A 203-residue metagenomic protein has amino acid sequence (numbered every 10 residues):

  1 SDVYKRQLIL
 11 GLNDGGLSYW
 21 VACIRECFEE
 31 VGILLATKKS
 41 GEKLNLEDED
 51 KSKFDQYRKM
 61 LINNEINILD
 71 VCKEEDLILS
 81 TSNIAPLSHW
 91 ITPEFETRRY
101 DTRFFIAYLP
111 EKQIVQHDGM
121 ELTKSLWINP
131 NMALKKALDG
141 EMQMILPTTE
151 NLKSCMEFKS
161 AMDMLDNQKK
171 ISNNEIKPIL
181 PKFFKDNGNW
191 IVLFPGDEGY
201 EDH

Functional and structural regions predicted by a protein language model:
V3-Y4: Short, small-residue-biased leader/transition segments that mark boundaries at the very start of proteins
C27: Hydrophobic alpha-helical positions that pack around
V31-K39, K159: A generic secondary-structure signal for well-formed alpha-helical elements
K43-L87, T92: Charged mid-protein connector segments
D70-E75, T81-W90, R99-F104, L109 (+1 more regions): NUDIX/MutT-family hydrolases
F95, I114-Q116, D202: Short helix/loop capping segments that flank catalytic or ligand/cofactor-binding pockets
L146-H203: Core RNA-modification/binding signature centered on pseudouridine synthases
